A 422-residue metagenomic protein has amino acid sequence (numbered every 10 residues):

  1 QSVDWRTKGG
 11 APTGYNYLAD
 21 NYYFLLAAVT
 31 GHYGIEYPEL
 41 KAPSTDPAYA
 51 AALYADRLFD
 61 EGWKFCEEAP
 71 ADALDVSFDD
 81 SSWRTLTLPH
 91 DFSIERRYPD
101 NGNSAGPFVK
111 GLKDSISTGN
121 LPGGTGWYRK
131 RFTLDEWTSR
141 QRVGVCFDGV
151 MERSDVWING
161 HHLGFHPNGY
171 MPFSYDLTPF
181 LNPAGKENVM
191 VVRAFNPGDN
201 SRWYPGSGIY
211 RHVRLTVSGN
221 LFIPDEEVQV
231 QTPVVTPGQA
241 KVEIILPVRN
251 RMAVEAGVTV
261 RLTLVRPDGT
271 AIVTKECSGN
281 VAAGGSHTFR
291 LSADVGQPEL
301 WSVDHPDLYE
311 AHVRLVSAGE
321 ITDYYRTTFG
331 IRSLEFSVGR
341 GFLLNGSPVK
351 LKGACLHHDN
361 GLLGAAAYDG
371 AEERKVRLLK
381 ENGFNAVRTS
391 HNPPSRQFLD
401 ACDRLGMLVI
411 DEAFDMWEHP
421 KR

Functional and structural regions predicted by a protein language model:
Q1-E39, T45, Y49, C66-A69 (+6 more regions): Accessory beta-strand-rich segments of carbohydrate-active enzymes
W63-N101: Predominantly extracellular/luminal regions of secreted and cell-surface proteins, especially disulfide-bonded
F92-F147, M151-N159, G164-P167, L221-Q229 (+5 more regions): Active-site-adjacent substrate/metal-binding segments within catalytic domains of carbohydrate-active enzymes
I158, Q239-N280, H287-L291, V313: Beta-strand-rich binding/interaction modules
Y175-L181, L291-P306: Signal that preferentially marks extracellular ectodomain short beta-strand elements of beta-sandwich modules
V191-R193, E310-R314: Extracellular recognition modules
I209, V273-K275, T322-Y325: Extracellular and select intracellular beta-sandwich modules with Ser/Thr-enriched, small-residue motifs on
T216, N280, T328-R332: Short beta-strand edge segments in extracellular beta-sheet folds
